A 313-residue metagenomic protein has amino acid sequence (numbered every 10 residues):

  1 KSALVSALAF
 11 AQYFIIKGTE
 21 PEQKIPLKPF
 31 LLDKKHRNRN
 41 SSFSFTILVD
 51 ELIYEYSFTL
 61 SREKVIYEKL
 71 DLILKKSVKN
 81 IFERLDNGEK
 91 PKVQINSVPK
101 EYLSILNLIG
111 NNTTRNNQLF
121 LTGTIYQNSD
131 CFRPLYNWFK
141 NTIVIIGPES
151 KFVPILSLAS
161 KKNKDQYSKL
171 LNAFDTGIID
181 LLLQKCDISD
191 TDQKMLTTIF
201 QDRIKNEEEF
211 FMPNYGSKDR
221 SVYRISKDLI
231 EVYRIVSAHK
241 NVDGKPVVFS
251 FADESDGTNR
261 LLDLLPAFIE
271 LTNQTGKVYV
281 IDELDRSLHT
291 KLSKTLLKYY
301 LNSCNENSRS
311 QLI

Functional and structural regions predicted by a protein language model:
K1-I16, V232-I313: Switch/communication elements of ASCE P-loop NTPase nucleotide-binding domains
S2-V65: Conserved P-loop NTP-binding catalytic core
F43-L48, L70, S237-H239: Short beta-strand segments that buttress and anchor functional surface loops
V49-I53, K75, V242-G244: Glycine-centered tight beta-turn/hairpin loop motif at sheet-sheet or coil-to-beta transitions
E55-Q201: Electropositive, glycine-dotted interaction segments that contact anionic polymers or phosphate-rich ligands
L135-I146, L229-K245: A short mid-domain helix/strand-loop element embedded in enzyme catalytic domains that forms or borders the active-site
T191-L229: Mixed-charge, low-complexity intrinsically disordered segments
